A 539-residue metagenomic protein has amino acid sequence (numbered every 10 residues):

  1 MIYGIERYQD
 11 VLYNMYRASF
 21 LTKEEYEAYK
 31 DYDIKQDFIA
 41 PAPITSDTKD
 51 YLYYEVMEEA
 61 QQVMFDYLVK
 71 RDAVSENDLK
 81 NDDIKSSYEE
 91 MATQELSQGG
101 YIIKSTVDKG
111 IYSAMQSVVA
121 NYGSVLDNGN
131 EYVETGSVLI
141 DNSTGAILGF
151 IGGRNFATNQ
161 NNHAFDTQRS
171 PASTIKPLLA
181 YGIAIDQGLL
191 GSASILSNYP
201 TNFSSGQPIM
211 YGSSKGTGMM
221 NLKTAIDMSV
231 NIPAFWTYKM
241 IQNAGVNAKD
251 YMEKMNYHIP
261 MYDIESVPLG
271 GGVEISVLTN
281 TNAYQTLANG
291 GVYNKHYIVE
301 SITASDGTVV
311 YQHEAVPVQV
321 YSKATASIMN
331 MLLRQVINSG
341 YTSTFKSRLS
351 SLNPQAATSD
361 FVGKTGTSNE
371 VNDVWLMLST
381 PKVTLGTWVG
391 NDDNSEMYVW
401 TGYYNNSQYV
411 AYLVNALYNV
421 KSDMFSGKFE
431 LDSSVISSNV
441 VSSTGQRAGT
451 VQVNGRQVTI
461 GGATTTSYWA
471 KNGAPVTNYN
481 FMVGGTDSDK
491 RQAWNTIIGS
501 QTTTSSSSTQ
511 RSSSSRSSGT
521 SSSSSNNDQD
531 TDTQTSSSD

Functional and structural regions predicted by a protein language model:
M1-I102, T106, E253, S266-L269: Non-catalytic, structured segments within soluble enzyme domains
D10, M15, M115, G145 (+6 more regions): Active-site SXXK
P43-I44, L190-V246, I264, S305-Q335: Conserved catalytic neighborhood of penicillin-recognizing serine enzymes
T93, D108-D141, K223-D227, W236-Q242: Beta-lactamase-like hydrolase cores
S105-V125, F150, F156-T167, S276-N282 (+2 more regions): A penicillin-recognizing enzyme superfamily signal
N130-A157, E300: A short, well-structured edge-of-sheet supersecondary motif
Q207-M210, Q242-N282: Mid-domain, small-residue-enriched loop/turn segments at the edges of structured enzyme/sensor domains
S500-D539: Ser/Thr/Gly/Pro-rich low-complexity, disordered linker/stalk segments of secreted and cell-surface proteins
